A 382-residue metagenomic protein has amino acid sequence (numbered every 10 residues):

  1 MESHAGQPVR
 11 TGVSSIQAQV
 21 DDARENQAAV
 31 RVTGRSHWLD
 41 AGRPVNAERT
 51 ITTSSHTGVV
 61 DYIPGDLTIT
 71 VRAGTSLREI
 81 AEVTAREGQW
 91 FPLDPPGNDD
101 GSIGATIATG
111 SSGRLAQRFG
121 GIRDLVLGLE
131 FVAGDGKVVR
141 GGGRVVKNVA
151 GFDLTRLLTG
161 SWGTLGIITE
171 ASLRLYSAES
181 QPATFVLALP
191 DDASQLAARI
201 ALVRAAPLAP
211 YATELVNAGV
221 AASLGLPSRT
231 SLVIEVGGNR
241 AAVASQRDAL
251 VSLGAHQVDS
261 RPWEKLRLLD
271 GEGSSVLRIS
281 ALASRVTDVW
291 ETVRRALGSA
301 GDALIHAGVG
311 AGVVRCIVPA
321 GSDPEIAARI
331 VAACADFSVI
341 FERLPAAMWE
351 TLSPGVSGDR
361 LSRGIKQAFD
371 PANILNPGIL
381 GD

Functional and structural regions predicted by a protein language model:
M1-L39, A333-V356: N-terminal accessory segments
E2-V32, T53-D99, I107, S111-R144 (+2 more regions): N-terminal glycine-rich flavin-associated loop
G6-P8, I69-V71, A183-A188, T230-A242 (+4 more regions): Short cationic amphipathic helices and targeting signals
A29, P92, A209-E214, A300-H306 (+1 more regions): A short linear hydrophobic-aromatic micro-motif
A41-A47, S54, A255-D382: Conserved glycine-rich FAD pyrophosphate-binding loop
R78-I80, D192-A198, R240-D248, R285-T292 (+1 more regions): Short, conserved charged micro-motifs
L127-S275: C-terminal substrate-binding/cap subdomain adjacent to the FAD-binding core in PCMH-type and related FAD-linked
